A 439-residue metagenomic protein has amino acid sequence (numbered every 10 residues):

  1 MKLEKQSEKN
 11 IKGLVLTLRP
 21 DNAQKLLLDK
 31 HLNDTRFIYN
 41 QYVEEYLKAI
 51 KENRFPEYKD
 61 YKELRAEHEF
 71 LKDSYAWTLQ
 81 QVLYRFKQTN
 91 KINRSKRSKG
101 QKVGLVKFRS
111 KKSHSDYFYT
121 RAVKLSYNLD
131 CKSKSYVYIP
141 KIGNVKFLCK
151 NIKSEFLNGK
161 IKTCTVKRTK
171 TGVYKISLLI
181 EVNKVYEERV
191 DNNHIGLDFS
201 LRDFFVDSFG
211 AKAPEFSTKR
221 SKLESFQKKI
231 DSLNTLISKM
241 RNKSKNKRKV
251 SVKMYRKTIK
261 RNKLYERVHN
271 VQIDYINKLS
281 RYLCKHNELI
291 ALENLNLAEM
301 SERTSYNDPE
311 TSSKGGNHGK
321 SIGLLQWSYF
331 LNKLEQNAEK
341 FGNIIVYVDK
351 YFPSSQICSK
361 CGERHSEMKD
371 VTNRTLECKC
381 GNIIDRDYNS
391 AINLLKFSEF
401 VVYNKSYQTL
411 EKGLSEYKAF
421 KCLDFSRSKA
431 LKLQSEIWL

Functional and structural regions predicted by a protein language model:
M1-Q81: Gly/serine-rich nucleotide phosphate-binding loop at the start of the catalytic core of nucleotide/ADP-ribose-handling
E4, K12, K170-L439: Positively charged, helix-rich recognition surfaces that bind polyanionic ligands
L14-L18, V145-K150, A213-F216: Generic detection of short hydrophobic beta-strand segments and adjacent strand-loop junctions
K25, R36, N40-V43, R54-Y61 (+7 more regions): Alpha-helix initiation and N-capping motif
V43-I50, N90, R94-Q101, N294: Long, hydrophobic, amphipathic alpha-helical segments used as structural scaffolds
Y58-T169, L324: Acidic carboxylate diad motif detector
